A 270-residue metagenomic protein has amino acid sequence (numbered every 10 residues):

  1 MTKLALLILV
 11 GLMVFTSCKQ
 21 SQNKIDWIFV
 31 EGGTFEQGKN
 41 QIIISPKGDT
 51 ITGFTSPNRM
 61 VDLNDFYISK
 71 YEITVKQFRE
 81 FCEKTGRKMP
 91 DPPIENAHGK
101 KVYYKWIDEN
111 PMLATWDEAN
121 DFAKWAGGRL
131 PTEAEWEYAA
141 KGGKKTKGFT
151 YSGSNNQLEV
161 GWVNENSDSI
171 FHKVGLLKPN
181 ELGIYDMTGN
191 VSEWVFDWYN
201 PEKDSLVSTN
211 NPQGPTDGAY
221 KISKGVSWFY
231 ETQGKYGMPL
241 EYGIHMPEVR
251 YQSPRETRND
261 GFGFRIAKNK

Functional and structural regions predicted by a protein language model:
L4-M13: Sec-dependent N-terminal signal peptides
F15-K24: Bacterial Sec-dependent signal peptides at the C-terminal "C-region" and cleavage site
I25, L63, E109, S169-F171 (+2 more regions): Short coil/loop residues immediately preceding or within conserved phosphate-binding loops of NTP-utilizing enzyme
T34-F54, R59-G153, D197-N200, K268-K270: Active-site microenvironments of metalloenzymes and redox enzymes
G48-R59, V191-K270: Surface-exposed recognition segments
W106-N110, V174-G175, P179, V249-E256: Active-site rim elements
E159-T188, G214-D217: Short, well-ordered junction/capping motifs at the entry into regular secondary structure
